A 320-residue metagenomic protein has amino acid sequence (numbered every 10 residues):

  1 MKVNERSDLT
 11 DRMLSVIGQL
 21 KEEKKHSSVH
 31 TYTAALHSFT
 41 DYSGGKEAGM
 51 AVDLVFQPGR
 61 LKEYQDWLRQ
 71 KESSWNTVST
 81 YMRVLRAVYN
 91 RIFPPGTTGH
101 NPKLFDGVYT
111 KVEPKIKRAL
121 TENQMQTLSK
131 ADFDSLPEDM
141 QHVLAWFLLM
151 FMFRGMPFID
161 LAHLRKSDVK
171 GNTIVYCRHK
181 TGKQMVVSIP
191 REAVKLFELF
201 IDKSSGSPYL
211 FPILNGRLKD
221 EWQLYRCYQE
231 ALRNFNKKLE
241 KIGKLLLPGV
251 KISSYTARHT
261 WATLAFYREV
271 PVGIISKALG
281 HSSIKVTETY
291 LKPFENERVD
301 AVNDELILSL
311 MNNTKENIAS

Functional and structural regions predicted by a protein language model:
I17-S27, H37-I116, A131-D134: N-terminal core-binding DNA-recognition domain of tyrosine recombinases/integrases
G107-F158: Basic, Lys/Arg- and aromatic-enriched nucleic-acid-binding interface segment
A119, R178-G182, L279-D304: Catalytic-site neighborhood detector that most strongly recognizes the C-terminal catalytic loop/helix of tyrosine
M125, P190-G249: Active-site/catalytic core of tyrosine-dependent DNA strand-transfer enzymes
L136-E138, N236-K277: Short, basic (Lys/Arg/His-rich) helix/loop patches that form interaction surfaces in the mid-to-C-terminal regions
H163-L199: Conserved tyrosine-mediated DNA breakage-rejoining catalytic core shared by Y-recombinases
S167-T173, P248-K251, V270-T289: Short, polar N-cap/turn motifs at the start of nucleic acid-interacting alpha helices
S205, I213-K219, E305-S320: C-terminal secondary-structure termini that scaffold catalytic or DNA-interacting sites
